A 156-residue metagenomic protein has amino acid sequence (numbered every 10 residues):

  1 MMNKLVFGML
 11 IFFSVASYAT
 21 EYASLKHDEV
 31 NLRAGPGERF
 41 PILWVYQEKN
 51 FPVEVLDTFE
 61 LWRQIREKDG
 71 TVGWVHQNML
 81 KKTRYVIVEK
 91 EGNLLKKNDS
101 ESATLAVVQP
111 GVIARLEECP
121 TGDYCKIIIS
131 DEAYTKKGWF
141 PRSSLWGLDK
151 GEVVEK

Functional and structural regions predicted by a protein language model:
M2-G8: Sec-dependent signal peptide recognition, specifically the positively charged N-region followed immediately by
S14-A16: N-terminal signal peptide c-region/cleavage motif recognized by signal peptidases
T20-H27, N31, P36-V45, P52-E60 (+4 more regions): Boundary regions of SH3-family modules and the immediately adjacent low-complexity/disordered segments in eukaryotic
